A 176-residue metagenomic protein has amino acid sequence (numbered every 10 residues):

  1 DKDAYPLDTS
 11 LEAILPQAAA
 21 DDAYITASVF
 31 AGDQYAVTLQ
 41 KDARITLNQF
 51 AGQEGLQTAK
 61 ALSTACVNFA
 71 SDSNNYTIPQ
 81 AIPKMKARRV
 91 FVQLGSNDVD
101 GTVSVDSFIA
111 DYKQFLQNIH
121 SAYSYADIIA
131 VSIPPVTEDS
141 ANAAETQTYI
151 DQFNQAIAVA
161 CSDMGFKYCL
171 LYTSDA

Functional and structural regions predicted by a protein language model:
D1-Y24: N-terminal, intrinsically disordered, polar/charged segments of Gram-positive cell-envelope systems that serve as
P16-A110: Conserved SGNH/GDSL esterase-like catalytic core that processes O-acyl groups on lipids and polysaccharides
S28-F30, R89-Q93, D127-S132, K167-L170: Structural recognition of the beta-strand scaffold that forms the well-ordered cores of secreted hydrolase catalytic
Q40, G95, Q117-S124, A158 (+1 more regions): Sec-exported extracytoplasmic/periplasmic mature domains
Q93-S96, H120-I150: Active-site segments of SGNH/GDSL-like serine hydrolases that catalyze O-acetyl group transfer/hydrolysis on lipids
Y112-L116, N154: Generic structural signal for well-ordered alpha-helices, preferentially at hydrophobic/aromatic core positions
V136-L171: Substrate-gating cap/lid alpha-helix
Y172-A176: Conserved small/polar residues in nucleotide/adenosyl-binding loops
